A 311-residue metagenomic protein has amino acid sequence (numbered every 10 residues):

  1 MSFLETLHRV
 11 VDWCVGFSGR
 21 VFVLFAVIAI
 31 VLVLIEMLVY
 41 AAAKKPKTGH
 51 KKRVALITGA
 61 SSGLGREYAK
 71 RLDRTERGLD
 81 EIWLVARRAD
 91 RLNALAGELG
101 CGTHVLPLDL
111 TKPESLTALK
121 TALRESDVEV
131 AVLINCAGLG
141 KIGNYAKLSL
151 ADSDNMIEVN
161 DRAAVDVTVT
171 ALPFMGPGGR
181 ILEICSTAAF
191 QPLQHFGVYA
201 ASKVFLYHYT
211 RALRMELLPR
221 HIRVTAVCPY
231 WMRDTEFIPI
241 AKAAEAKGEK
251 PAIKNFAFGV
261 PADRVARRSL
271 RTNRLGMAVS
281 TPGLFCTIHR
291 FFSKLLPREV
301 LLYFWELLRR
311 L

Functional and structural regions predicted by a protein language model:
S61-S62: Conserved glycine-rich cofactor-binding loop
E76-A94: Conserved glycine-rich Rossmann-like NAD(P)H-binding loop of the short-chain dehydrogenase/reductase
C136-K141: Conserved NAD(P)H cofactor-binding loop of Rossmann-fold oxidoreductase domains
N144-Y145, S149-D154: Substrate-binding pocket helix/loop in short-chain dehydrogenase/reductase
T168, S202: Active-site helix of classical SDR
S186: Residue(s) in the substrate-gating loop at a strand-loop-helix junction that position the organic substrate next
A226, K247-R290: C-terminal helical subdomain
